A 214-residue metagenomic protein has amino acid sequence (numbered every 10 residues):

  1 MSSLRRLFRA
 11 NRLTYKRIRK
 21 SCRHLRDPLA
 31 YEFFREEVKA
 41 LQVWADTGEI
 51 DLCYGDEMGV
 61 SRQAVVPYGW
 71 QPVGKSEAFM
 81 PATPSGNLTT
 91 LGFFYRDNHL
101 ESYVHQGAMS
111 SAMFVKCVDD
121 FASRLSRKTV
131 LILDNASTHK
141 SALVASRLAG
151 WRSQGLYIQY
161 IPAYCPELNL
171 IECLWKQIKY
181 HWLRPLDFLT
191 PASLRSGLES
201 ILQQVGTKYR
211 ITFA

Functional and structural regions predicted by a protein language model:
M1-A214: Short functional hotspots at interaction and active-site rims
